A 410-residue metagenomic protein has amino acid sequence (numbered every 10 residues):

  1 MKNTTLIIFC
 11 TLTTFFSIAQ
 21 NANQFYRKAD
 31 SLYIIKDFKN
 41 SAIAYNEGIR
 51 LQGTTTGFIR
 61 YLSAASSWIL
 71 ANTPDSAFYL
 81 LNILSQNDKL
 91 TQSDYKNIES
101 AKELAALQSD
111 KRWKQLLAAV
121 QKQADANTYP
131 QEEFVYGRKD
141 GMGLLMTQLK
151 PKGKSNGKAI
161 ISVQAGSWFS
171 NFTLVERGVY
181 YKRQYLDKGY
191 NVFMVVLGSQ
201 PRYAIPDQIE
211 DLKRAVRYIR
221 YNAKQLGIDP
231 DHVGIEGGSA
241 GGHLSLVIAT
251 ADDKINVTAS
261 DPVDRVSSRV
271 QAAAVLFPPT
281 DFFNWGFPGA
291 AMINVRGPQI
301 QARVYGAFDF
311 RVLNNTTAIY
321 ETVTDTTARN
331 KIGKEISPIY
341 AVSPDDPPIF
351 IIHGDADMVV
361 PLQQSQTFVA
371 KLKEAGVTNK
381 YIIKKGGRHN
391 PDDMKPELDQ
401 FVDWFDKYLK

Functional and structural regions predicted by a protein language model:
A119-K154, I205: N-terminal cap/lid segment of alpha/beta-hydrolase-fold proteins
N156-S167: Short beta-strand element of the alpha/beta-hydrolase
T173-F193: Short amphipathic alpha-helix adjacent to the substrate-entry channel of hydrolases
S199-Q200, K384-P391: Histidine-bearing beta->alpha loop at or near hydrolase active sites
Y203-K224: Alpha/beta-hydrolase active-site loop
R217-M292: Primarily recognizes the serine-hydrolase "nucleophile elbow" in alpha/beta-hydrolase and SGNH/GDSL folds
K254, G289-A341, P347: Mobile cap/lid helix-loop segments that gate and shape the active-site cleft of serine hydrolases
D345, F350-H353, D357: Short beta-strand/loop motif that positions the catalytic acidic residue of the alpha/beta-hydrolase fold
